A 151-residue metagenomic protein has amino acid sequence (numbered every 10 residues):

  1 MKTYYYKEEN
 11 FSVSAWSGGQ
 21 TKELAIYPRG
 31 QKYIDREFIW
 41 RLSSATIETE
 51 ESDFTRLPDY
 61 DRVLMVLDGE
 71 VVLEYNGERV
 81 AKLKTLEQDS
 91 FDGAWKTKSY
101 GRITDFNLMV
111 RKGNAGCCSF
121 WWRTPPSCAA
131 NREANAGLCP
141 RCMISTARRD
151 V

Functional and structural regions predicted by a protein language model:
M1-R36, F54-R56, L73-F106: A short, N-terminal "cap"/entry segment at the start of jelly-roll beta-barrel domains of the cupin/DSBH fold
T3-Y6, S43-T46, S119-T124: Short amphipathic
P28, T46, V110-K112, R141-M143: Short, structured patches in soluble enzyme cores that scaffold and shape functional sites
I34-W40, T49-V63, W95, G101-T104 (+1 more regions): A short beta-loop-beta micro-motif enriched in histidine and acidic residues
E48-E50, E70, G113-A115: Short, charged/polar surface micro-motifs in flexible loops or helix N-caps
Y60-E74, A129-V151: Glycine- and acidic-residue-biased ligand/ion/polar-headgroup-sensing regions
L83-D89, G116, T124-P126, R148-V151: Glycine-centered loop/turn motifs
D105-P125: Internal catalytic-core helix/loop-beta-alpha segment that presents or stabilizes conserved functional determinants
